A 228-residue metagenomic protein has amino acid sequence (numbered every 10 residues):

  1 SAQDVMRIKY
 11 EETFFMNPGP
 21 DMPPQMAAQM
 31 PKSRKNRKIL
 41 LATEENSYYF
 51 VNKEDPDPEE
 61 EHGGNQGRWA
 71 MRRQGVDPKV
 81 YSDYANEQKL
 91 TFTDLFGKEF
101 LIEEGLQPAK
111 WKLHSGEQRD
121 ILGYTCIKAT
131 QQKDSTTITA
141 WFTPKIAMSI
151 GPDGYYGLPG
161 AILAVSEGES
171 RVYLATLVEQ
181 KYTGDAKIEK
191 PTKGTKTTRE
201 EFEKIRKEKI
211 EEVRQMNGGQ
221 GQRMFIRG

Functional and structural regions predicted by a protein language model:
Q3-G228: Extended soluble regions of mature proteins
